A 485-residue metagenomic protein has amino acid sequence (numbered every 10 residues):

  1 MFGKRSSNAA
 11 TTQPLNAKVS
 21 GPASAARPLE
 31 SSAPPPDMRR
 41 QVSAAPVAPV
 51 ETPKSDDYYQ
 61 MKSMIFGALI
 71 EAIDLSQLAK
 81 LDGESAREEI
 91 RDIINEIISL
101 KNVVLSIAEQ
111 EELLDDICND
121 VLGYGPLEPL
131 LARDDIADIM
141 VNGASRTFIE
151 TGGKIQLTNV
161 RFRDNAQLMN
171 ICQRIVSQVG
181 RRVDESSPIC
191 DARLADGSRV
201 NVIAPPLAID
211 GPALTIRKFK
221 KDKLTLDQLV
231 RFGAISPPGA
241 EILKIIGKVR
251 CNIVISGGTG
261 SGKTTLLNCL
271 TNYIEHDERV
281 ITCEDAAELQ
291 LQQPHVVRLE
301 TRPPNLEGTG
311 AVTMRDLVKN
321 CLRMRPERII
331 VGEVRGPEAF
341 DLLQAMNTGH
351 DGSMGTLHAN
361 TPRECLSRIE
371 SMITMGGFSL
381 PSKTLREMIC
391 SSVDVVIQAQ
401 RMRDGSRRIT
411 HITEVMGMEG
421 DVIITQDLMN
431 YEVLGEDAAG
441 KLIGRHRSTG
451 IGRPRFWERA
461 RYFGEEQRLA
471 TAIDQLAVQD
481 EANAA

Functional and structural regions predicted by a protein language model:
M1-Q156: N-terminal anchoring/assembly modules that precede and organize ATP-driven motor systems
Q77-K80, L100-I107, L122-R133, I175-A192 (+3 more regions): Active-site phosphate-binding and catalytic loops of NTP-dependent enzymes
R133, V141, R146-V249: P-loop NTP-binding catalytic core
K220-R231, N268, N272-K319, C365-I369: P-loop NTPase switch/communication element
I255: Hydrophobic anchor at the beta1->P-loop junction of P-loop NTPases
K263: Conserved lysine of the Walker
E284-V297, C321-G417: Conserved P-loop NTPase nucleotide-binding/switch module
G405-A485: NTP-binding/hydrolysis catalytic cores, primarily Walker-type P-loop NTPases
